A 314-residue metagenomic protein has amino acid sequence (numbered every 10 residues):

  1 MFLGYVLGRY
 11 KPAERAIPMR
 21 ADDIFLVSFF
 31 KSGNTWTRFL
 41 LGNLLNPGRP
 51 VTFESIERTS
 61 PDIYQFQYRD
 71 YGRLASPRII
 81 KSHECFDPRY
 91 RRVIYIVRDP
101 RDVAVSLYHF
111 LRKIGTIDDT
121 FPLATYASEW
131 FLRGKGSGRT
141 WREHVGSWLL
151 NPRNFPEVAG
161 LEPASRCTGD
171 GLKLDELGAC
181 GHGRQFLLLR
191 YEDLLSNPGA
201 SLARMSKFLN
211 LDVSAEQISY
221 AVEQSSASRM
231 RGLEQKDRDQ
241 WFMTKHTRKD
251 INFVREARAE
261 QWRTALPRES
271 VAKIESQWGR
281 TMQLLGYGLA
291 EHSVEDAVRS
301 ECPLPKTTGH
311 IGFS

Functional and structural regions predicted by a protein language model:
M1-L161, R166-L189, E216, R248 (+2 more regions): PAPS-dependent sulfotransferase catalytic domain
L45-P47, P198-V213: Non-catalytic, well-ordered alpha-helical segments in soluble enzyme domains
V103, L195-N197: Flexible loop/turn segments at secondary-structure boundaries
A215-E223: Short, well-structured alpha-helical segments
E223-K249: Short acidic/His-enriched helical or mixed secondary-structure segments at domain edges of catalytic enzymes and some
